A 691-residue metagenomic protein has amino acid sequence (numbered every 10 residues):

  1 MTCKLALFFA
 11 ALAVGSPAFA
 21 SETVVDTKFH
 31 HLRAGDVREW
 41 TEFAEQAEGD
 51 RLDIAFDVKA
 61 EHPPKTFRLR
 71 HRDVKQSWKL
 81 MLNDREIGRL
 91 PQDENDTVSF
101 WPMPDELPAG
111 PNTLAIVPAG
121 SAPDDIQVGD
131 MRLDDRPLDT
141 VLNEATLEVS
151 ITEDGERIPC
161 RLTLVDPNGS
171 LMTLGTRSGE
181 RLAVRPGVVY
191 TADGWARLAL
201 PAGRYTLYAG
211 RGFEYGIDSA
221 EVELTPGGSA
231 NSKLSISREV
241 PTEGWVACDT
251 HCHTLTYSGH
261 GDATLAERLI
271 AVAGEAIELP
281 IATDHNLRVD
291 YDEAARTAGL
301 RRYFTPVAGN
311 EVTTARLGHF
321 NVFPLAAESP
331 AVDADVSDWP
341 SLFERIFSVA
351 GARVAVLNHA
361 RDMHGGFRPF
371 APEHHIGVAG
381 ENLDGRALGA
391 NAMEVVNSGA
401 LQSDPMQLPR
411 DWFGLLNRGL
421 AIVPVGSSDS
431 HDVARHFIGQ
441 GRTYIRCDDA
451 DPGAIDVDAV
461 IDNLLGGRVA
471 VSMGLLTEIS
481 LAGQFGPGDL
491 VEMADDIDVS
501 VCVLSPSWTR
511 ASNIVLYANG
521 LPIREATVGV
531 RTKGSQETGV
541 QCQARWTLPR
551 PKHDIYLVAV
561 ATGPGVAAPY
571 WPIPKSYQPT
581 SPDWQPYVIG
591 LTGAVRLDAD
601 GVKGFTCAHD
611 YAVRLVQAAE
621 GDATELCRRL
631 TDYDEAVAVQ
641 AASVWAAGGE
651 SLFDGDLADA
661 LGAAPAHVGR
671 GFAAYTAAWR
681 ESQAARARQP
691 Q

Functional and structural regions predicted by a protein language model:
M1-L7: Bacterial N-terminal signal peptides that target proteins for export
S21-Q92, D96-V149, I497: Beta-strand-rich recognition domains
D139-E144, S232-G244: Conserved "repeat-terminator" motif of extracellular CCP/Sushi domains
I151-M172, T176-L198, R204, A209-E239 (+4 more regions): C-terminal functional module detector
I217, R238-A371, Q402-Q407, S427-S430 (+10 more regions): A metal-dependent hydrolase metal-coordination microenvironment
F320, M363-A390, D432-C447: Substrate-binding cleft/loops of secretory-pathway carbohydrate-active enzymes
A352-M363, N382-A400: Short acidic, glycine-rich surface-loop motifs adjacent to enzyme active sites
